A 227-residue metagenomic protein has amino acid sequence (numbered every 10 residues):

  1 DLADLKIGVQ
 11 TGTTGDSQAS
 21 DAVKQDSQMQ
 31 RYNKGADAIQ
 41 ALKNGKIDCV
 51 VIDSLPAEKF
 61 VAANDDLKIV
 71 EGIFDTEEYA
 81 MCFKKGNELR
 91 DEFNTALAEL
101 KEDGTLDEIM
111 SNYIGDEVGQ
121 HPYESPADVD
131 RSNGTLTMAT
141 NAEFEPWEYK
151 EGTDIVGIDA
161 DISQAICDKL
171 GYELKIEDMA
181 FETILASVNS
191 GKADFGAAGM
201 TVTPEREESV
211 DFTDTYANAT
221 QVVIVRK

Functional and structural regions predicted by a protein language model:
D1-G35, S54-E58, T140-P146, I155-D168 (+2 more regions): Bilobed "Venus flytrap"/periplasmic-binding protein-like clamshell domains and structurally analogous long
D1-L2, D66-F74, Q164, E173-K227: Acidic, polar ligand-binding/catalytic clefts
K6, D48-C49, K68, A80 (+2 more regions): Short, Asp-centered acidic motifs that coordinate Mg2+ and/or phosphate in catalytic or ligand-binding sites
T11-T14, E58, A80-G119, A160-K169 (+1 more regions): Extended ligand-binding regions for polar small-molecule ligands
T14-M29, D65-I73, T95-N133: Ligand-binding clefts/hinges and TM-proximal coupling segments of bilobed small-molecule sensing domains
D21-K24, G35-V51, L55, A63 (+4 more regions): Short helices/loops that flank or line small-molecule/ion binding pockets
S54, E58-T95, E117-S125, V129 (+2 more regions): Periplasmic-binding protein-like
E108, N133-M200: Extracytoplasmic small-molecule ligand-binding "clamshell" domains of the periplasmic binding protein/Venus flytrap
